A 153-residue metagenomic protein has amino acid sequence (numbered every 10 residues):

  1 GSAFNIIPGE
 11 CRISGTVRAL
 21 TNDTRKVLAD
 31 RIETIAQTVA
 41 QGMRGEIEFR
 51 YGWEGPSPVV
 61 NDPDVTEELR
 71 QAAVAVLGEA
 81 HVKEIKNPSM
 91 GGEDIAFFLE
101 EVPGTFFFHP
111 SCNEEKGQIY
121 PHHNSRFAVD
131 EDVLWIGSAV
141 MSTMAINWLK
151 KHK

Functional and structural regions predicted by a protein language model:
G1-K153: Metal-dependent amide/peptide-bond hydrolase catalytic core, centered on the "pita-bread" metallohydrolase fold
